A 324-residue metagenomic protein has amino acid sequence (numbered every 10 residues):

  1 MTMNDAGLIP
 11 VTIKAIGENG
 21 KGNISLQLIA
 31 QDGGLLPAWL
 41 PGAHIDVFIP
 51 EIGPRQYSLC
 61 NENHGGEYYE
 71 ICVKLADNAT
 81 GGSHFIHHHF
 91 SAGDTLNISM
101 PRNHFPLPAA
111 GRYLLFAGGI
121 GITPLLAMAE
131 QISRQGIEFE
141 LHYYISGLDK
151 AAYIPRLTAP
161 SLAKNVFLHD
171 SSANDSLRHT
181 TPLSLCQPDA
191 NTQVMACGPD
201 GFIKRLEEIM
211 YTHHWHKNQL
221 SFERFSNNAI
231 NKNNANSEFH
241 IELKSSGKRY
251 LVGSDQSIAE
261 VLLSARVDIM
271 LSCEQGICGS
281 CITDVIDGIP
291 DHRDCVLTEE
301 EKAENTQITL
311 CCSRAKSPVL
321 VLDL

Functional and structural regions predicted by a protein language model:
T2-T95, S146-L148: Ferredoxin-reductase
N4, H84-E242, L251: FNR/FR-type flavoprotein reductase catalytic core
P124, L263, V267-I289, K302-K316: Local cysteine-cluster metal-coordination motifs and their immediate loop/turn environment, predominantly Fe-S cluster
S172, G253, K316-L324: Short flanking/linker segments adjacent to small metal-binding domains or redox-active Cys/His motifs
F225, N236-L271: N-terminal pre-ligand scaffold of iron-sulfur
R293-K302: Short cysteine/histidine-rich metal-coordination sites, predominantly Zn2+-binding motifs
